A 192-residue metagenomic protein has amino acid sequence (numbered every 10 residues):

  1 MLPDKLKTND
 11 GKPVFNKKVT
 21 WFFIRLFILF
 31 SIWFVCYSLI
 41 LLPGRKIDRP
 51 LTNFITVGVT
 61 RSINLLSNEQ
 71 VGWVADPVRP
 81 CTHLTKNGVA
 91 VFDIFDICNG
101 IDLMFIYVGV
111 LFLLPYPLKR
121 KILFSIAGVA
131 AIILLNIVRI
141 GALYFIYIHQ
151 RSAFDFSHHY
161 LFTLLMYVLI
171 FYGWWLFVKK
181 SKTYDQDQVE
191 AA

Functional and structural regions predicted by a protein language model:
M1-A192: Hydrophobic N-terminal alpha-helices or hydrophobic patches in metabolic proteins across all domains of life
